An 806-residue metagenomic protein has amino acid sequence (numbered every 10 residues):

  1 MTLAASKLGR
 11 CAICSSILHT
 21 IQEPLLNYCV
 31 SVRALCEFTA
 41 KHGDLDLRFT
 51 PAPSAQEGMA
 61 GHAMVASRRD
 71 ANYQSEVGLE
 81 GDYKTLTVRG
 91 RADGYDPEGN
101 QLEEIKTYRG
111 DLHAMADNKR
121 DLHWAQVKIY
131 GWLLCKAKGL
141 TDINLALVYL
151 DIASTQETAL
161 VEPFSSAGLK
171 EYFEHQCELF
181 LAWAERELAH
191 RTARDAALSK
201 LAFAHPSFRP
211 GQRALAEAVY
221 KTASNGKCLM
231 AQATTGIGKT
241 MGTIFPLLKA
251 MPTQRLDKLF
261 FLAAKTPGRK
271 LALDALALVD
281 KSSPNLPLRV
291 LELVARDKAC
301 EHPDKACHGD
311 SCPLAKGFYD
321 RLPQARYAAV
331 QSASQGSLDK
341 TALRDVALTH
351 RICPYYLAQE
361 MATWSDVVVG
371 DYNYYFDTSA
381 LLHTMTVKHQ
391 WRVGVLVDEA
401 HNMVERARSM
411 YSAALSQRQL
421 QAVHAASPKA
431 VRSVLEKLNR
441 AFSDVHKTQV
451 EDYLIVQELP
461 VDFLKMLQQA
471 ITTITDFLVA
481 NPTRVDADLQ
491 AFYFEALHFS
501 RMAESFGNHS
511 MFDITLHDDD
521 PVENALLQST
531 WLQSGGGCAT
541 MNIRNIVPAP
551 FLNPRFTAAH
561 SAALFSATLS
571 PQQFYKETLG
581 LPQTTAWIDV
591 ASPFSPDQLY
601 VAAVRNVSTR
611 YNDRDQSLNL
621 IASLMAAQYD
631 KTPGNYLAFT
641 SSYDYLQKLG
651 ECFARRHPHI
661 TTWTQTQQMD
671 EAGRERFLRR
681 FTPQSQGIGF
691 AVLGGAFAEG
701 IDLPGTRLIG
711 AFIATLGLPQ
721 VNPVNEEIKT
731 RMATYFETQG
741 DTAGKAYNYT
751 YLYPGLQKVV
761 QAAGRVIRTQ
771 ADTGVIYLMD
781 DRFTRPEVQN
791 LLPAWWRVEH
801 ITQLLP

Functional and structural regions predicted by a protein language model:
T2-N100, A125: Metal-dependent nuclease catalytic cores that hydrolyze phosphodiester bonds in DNA/RNA, characterized by
L79-E171: Mg2+/Mn2+-dependent nuclease catalytic core
H190-Q232: Conserved pre-motif I regulatory segment
D195-A196, A202, R255-V368, N373-F376 (+5 more regions): A substrate-engagement module of RecA-like helicase motors
S224-P246: Walker A/P-loop
K270, L348-V367, Y372-T475, A567-L581 (+1 more regions): Signature of the SF2 helicase/ATPase Hel1-core->accessory helical subdomain module
L343-V368, S379-T386, F477-S608, Q616-S617 (+3 more regions): A contiguous, basic/glycine-rich beta-loop/short-helix subdomain that forms a polymer-engagement track
R605-Q616, Q667-R782: Conserved RecA-like P-loop NTPase helicase motor core
